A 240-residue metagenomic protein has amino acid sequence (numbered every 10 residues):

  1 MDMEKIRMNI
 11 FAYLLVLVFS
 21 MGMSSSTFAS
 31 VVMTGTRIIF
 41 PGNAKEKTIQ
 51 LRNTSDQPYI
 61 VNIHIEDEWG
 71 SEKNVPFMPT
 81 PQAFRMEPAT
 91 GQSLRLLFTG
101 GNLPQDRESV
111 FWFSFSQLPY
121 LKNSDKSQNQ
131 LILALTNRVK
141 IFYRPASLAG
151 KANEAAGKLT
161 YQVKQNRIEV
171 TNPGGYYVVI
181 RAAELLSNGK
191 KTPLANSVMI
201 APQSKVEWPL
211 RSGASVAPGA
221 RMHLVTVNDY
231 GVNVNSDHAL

Functional and structural regions predicted by a protein language model:
D2-L14, M21: Bacterial N-terminal signal peptides that target proteins for export
V16-L17, T27: Cleavable N-terminal signal peptides
F28-Q50, K151-V163: Beta-sheet-dominated interaction scaffolds and their linkers
K47-N53, L96, F111-S116, I168-N172: Buried hydrophobic-core signal for structured, non-transmembrane domains
T54-E72, P173-K190: Short acidic, flexible loop segments centered on an aromatic residue
K73-L103, K190-V216: Intrinsically disordered, low-complexity Pro/Gly/Ser/Thr-rich segments with frequent PxxP/GP/PP motifs and embedded
G101-L148, S215-L240: Terminal connector regions
